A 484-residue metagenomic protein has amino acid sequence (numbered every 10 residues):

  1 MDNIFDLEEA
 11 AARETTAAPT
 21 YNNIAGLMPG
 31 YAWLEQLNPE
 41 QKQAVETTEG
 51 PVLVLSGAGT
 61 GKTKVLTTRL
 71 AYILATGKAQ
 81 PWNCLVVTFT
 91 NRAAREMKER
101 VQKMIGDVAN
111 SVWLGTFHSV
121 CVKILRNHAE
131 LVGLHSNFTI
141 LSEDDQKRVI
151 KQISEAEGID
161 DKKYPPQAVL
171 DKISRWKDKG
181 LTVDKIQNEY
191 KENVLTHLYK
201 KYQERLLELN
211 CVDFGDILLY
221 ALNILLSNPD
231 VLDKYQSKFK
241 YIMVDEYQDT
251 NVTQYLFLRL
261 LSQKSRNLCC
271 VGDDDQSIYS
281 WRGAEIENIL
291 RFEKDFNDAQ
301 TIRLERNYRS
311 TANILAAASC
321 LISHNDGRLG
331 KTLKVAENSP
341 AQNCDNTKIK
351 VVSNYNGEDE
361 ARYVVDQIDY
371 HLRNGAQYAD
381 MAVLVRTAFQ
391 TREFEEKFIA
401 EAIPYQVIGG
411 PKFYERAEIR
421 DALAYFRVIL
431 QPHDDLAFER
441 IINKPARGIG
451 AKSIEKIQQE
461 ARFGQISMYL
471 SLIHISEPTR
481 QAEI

Functional and structural regions predicted by a protein language model:
D2-A32, E49-V52, G57, A71-Y241 (+11 more regions): A basic/glycine-biased coupling hinge at the interface between accessory DNA-binding modules
D2-N23, L27-P29, W33-L34, Y72 (+2 more regions): Conserved RecA-like helicase ATPase core segment that couples NTP binding/hydrolysis to strand translocation
L34-T48: N-terminal pre-P-loop "Q-motif" helix
T60, N91-A94, H118-C121, D274-I278 (+6 more regions): Conserved nucleotide-binding/hydrolysis micro-motifs of P-loop NTPases
T60-L66, L70, N297-Q300, E305-P404 (+1 more regions): Helicase P-loop NTPase motor core
V86, L114, C270-V271, R303 (+1 more regions): Conserved SAM-binding loop
V120, D295-F296, N338-K348, N374-L472 (+2 more regions): ATPase/helicase motor core of nucleic-acid motors
S237-V252, C269: SF2 helicase catalytic motif II
